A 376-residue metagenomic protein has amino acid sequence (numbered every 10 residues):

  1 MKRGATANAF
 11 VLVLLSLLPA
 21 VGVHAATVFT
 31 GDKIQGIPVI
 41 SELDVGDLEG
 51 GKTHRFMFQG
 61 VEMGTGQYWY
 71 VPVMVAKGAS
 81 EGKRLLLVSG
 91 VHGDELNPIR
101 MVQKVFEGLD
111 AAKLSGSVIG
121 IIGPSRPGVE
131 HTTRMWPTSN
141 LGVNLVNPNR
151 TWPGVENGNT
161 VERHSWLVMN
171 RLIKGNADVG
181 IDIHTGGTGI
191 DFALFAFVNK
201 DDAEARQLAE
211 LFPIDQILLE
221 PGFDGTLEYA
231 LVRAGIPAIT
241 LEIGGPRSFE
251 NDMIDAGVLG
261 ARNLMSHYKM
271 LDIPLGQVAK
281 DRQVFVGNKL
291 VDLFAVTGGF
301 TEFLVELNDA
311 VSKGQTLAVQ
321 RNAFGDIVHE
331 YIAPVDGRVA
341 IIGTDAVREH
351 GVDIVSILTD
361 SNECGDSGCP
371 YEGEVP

Functional and structural regions predicted by a protein language model:
M1-V11: Bacterial N-terminal signal peptides that target proteins for export
T6, A20-G22, N147: Intrinsically disordered, low-complexity peptide-like regions
A9-A20: Bacterial N-terminal signal peptides
A25-P376: Structured catalytic-domain cores with a bias toward divalent-metal coordination
